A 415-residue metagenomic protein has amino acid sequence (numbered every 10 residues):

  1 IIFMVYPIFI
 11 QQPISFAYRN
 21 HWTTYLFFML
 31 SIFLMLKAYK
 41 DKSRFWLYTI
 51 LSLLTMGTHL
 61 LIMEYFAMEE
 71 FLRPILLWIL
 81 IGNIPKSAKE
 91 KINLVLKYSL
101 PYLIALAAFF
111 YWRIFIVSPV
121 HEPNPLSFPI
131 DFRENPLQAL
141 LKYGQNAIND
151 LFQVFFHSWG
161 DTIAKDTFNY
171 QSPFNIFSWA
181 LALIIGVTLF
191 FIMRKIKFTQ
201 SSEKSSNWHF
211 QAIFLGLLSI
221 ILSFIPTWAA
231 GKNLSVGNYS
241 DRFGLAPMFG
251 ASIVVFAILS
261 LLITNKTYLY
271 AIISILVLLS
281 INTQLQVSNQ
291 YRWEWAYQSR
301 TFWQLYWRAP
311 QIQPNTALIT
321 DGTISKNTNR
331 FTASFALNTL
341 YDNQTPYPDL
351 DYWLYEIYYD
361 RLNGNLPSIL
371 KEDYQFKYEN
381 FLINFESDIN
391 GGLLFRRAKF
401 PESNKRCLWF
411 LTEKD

Functional and structural regions predicted by a protein language model:
I1-Q375, E379-D415: Polytopic membrane enzymes that build or remodel cell-surface glycoconjugates and lipids
